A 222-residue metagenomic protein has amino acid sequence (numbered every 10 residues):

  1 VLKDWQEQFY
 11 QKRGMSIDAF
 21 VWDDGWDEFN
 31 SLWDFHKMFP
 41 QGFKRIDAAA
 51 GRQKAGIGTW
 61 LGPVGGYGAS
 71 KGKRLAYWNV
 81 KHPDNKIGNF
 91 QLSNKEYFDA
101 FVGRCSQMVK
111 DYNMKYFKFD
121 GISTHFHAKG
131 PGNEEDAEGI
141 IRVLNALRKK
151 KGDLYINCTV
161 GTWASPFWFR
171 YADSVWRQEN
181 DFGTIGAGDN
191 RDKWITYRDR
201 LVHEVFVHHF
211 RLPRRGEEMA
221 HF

Functional and structural regions predicted by a protein language model:
V1-S106, K110-G132: Aromatic-lined carbohydrate-binding/catalytic grooves of carbohydrate-active enzymes
F43-G51, D136-L154: Alpha-helix-loop-beta-strand connector modules within alpha/beta enzyme cores
G66-D99, G103, R148-F222: Glycan-recognition surfaces
V109, N113-T124, E134-L147, G161-G183: Conserved N-terminal glycine/acidic-rich loop preference
